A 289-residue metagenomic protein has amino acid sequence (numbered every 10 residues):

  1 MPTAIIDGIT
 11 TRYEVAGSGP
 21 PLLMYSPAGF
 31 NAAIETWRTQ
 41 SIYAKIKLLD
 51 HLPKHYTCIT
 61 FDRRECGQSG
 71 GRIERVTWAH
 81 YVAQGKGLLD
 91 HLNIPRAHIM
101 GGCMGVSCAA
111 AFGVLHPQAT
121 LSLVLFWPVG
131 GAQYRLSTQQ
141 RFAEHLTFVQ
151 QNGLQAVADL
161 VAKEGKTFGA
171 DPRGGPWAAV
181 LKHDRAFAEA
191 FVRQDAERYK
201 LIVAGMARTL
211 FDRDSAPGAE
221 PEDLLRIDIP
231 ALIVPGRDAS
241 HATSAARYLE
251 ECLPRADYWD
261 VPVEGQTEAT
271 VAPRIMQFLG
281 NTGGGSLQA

Functional and structural regions predicted by a protein language model:
I5-G70: Conserved HGGG/HGGXW glycine-rich cap/lid loop of the alpha/beta-hydrolase fold
A79-A97: Conserved acidic catalytic loop of the alpha/beta-hydrolase fold
G101-G105, A109: Gly/Ala-rich beta-loop-alpha elbow adjacent to hydrolase catalytic centers
V114-L115, A119-N152, A156, V161: Flexible "cap/lid" loop of the alpha/beta hydrolase fold
A178-A219: Hydrophobic, aromatic-rich cap/lid helix
R226-I227, I233-P235: Short beta-strand/loop motif that positions the catalytic acidic residue of the alpha/beta-hydrolase fold
A239-A245: Conserved alpha/beta-hydrolase "acid-adjacent" motif
P254-A289: Catalytic active-site module of serine/aspartate enzymes centered on a nucleophile-bearing elbow/loop
